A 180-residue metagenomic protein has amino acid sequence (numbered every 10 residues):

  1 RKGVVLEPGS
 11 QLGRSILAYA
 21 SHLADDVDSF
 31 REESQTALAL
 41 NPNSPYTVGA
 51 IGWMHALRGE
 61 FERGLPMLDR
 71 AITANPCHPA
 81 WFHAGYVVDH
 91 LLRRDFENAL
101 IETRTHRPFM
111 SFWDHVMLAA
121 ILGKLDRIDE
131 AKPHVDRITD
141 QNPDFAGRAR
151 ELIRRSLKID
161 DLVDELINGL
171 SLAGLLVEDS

Functional and structural regions predicted by a protein language model:
R1-P8, H22-E32: Inter-helical turn/loop elements of alpha-helical hairpins
G13-L17, D28-S180: Alpha-helical protein-protein interaction modules
